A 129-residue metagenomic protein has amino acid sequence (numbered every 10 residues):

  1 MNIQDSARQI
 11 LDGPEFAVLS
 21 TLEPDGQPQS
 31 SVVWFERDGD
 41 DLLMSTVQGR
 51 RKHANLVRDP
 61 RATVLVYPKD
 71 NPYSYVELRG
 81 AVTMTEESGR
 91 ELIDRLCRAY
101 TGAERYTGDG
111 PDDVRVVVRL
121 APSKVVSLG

Functional and structural regions predicted by a protein language model:
M1-F16: Extreme N-terminal tail/first-helix region
N2, N71-G129: Charged, gly/pro-rich active-site loop segments
R8-Q9, W34, A54, G108-G110: Short secondary-structure boundary/capping segments
I10-L11, L56, L96, L120: A generic structural signal for nonpolar/aromatic side chains embedded in well-ordered alpha-helices
P14-V47, A54-L56, A62-V66, V76-E77: Short beta-strand segments
V47-Q48, S88: Structured loop/turn residues at secondary-structure junctions
Q48, P68, K124: A broadly conserved detector of short glycine/acidic/proline-rich loop/turn motifs that flank catalytic sites and bind
R50-K52, N71: Short, surface-exposed beta-strand-loop junctions and turns on beta-sheet-rich folds
